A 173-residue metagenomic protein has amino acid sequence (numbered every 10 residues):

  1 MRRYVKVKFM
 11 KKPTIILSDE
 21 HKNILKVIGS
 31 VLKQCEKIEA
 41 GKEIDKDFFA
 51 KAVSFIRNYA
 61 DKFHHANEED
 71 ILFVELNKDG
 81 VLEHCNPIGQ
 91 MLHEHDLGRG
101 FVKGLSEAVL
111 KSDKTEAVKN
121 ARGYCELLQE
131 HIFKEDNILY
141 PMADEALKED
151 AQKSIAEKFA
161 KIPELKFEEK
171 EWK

Functional and structural regions predicted by a protein language model:
R2-K173: Small-residue-biased structural context
